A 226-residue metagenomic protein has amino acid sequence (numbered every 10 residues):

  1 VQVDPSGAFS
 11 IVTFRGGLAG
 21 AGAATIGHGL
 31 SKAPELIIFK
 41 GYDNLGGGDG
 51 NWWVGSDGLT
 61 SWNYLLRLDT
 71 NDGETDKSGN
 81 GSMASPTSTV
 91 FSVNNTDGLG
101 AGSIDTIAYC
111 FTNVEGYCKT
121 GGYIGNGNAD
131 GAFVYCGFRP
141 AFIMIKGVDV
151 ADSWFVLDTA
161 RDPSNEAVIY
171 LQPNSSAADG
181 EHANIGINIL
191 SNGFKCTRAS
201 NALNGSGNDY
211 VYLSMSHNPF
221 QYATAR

Functional and structural regions predicted by a protein language model:
V1-R226: Surface-exposed molecular-recognition determinants
